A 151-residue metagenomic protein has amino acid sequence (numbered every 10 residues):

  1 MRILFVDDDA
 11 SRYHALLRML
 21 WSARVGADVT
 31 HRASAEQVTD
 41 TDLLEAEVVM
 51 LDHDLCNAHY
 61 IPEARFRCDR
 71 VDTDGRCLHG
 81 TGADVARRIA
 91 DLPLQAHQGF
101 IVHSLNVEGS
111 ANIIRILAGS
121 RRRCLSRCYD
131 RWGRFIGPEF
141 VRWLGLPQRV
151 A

Functional and structural regions predicted by a protein language model:
M1-S11, L16-L20: Conserved acidic segment of CheY-like receiver
L4, M50-D52, G99-L105: Acidic beta-strand-to-loop metal/phosphate-binding motif
D9-Y13, Q37, D54-H59, N106-G109: Short acidic, S/G/P-rich loop/turn micro-motifs used as interaction or catalytic elements
H14-L17, D42, H59-F66, A111-R115: A short acidic (Asp/Glu
L17, D28-V48, N57-A58: Acidic, metal-coordinating helix/loop segments flanking the phosphotransfer/catalytic sites of two-component signaling
A33, G75-H79, G99-A151: Output/docking surface of receiver
M50-P93: Conserved phosphotransfer microenvironments
L92-F100: A short helix->loop->beta-strand "cap" motif at the edges of active sites that frequently abuts
